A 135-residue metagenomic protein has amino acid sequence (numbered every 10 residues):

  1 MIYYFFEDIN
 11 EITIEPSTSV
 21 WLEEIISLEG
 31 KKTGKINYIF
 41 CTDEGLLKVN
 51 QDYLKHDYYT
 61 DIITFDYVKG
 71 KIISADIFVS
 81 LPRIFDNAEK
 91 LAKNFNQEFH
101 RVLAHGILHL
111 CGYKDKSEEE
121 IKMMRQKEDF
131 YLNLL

Functional and structural regions predicted by a protein language model:
M1-H100, L110-L135: An acidic/histidine-cluster motif and surrounding catalytic segment that typifies divalent-metal-assisted enzyme active
